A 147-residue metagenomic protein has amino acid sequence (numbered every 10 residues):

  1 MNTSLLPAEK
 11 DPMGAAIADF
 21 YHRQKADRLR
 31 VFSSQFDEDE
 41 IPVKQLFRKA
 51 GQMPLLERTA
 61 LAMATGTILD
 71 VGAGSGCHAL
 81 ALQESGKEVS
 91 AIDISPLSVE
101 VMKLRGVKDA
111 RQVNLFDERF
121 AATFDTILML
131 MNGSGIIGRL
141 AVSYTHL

Functional and structural regions predicted by a protein language model:
M1-R30: N-terminal auxiliary segments of SAM/dcSAM-dependent transferases
A50-T67: Conserved alpha-helix/loop element of class I SAM-dependent methyltransferases that forms part of the SAM/SAH-binding
G66-G74: Conserved class I S-adenosyl-L-methionine
S75-S85: Conserved SAM-binding loop of SAM-dependent methyltransferases across substrates and taxa, primarily the Class I
S95: Conserved SAM/SAH-binding beta-strand->alpha-helix loop
G106-D117: Conserved SAM-binding strand-loop segment of SAM-dependent methyltransferases
E118-T126: A short acidic, Gly/Pro-enriched loop at the edge of an enzyme's catalytic core that lines a small-molecule cofactor
T145-H146: Conserved small/polar residues in nucleotide/adenosyl-binding loops
